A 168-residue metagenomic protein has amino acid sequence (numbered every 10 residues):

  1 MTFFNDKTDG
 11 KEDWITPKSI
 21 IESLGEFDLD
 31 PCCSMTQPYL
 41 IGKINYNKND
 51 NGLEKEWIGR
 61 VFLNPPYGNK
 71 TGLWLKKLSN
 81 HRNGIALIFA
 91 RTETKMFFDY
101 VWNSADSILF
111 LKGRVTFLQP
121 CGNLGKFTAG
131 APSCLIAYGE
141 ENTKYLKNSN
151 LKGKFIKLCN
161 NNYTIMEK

Functional and structural regions predicted by a protein language model:
M1-K168: Class I S-adenosyl-L-methionine-dependent methyltransferase catalytic core
